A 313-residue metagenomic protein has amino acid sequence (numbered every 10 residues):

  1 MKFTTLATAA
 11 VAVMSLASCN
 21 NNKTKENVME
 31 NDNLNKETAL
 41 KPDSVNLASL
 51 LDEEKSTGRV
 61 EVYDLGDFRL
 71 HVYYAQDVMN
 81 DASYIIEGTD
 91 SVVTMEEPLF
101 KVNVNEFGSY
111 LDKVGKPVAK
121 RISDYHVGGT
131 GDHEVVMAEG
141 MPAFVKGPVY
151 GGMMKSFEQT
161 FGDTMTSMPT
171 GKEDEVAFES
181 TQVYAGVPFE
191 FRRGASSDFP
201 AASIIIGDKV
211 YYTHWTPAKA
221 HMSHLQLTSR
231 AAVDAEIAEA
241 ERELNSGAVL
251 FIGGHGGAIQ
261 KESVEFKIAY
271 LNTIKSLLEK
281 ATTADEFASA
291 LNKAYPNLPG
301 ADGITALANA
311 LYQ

Functional and structural regions predicted by a protein language model:
M1-A7: Bacterial N-terminal signal peptides that target proteins for export
S15-S18: C-terminal motif of bacterial Sec signal peptides marking the signal peptidase cleavage site
N20-S44: Short, low-complexity, disordered segments immediately C-terminal to signal peptides in bacterial exported proteins
E37, P42-N46, T283-Q313: C-terminal regulatory/interaction regions
S56-K113, A202-W215: Conserved beta-strand hairpin/beta-sheet module of binuclear metal-dependent hydrolase folds, prominently
K101-T181, E279: Active-site HxH/HxHxD metal-binding segment of metal-dependent hydrolases
P188-S246, I259: Active-site-proximal loop/helix segments of hydrolase catalytic cores
V233-A290, P296-N297: Divalent-metal (often Zn2+) His-rich catalytic cores of metallo-beta-lactamase-fold enzymes
